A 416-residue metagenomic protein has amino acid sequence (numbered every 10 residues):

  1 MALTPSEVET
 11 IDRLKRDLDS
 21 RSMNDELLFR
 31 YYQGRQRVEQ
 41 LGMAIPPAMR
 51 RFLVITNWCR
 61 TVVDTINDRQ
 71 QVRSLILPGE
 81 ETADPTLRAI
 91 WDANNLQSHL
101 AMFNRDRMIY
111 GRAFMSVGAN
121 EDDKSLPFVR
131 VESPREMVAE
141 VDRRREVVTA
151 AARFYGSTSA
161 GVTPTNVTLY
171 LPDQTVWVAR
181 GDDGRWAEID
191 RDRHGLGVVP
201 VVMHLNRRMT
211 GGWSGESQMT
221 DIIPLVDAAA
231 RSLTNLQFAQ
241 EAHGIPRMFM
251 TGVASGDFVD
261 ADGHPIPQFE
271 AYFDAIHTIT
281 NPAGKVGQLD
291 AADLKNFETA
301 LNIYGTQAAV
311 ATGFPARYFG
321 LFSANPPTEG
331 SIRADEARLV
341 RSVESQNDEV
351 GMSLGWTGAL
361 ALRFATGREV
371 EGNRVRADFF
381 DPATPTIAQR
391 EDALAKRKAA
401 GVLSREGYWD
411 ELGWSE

Functional and structural regions predicted by a protein language model:
M1-V131, E146: Extended, helix-rich architectural segments
L28, Q33-P47, V54, H277-A311 (+3 more regions): Extended, non-catalytic structural segments that build the interaction scaffolds of large macromolecular assemblies
A83-T86, D92-H99, D221, L225 (+3 more regions): Short amphipathic alpha-helical segments
N94, T312, A365-T366, L412-G413: A broad structural signal for alpha-helix termini and local helix breaks/kinks
Q97, F314-P315, E369-E371, L403 (+1 more regions): Short coil/loop linkers at secondary-structure junctions
F114-G215: Extended, regular secondary-structure scaffolds
A187-A334, R374-D378, P382-P385: Extended, charged amphipathic alpha-helical segments
S323, W356-D378: A glycine-biased, small/acidic residue-tolerant capping/turn segment at secondary-structure junctions
